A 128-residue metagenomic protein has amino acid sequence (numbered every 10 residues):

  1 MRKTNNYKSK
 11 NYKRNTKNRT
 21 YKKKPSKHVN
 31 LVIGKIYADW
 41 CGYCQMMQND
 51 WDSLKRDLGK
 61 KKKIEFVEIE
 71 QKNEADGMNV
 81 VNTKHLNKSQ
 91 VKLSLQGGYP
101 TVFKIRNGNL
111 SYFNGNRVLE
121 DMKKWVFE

Functional and structural regions predicted by a protein language model:
M1, M46-M47, M78, M122: Detector for methionine-enriched segments
M1-K27: Arg/Lys-rich, intrinsically disordered low-complexity tails that mediate electrostatic binding and condensation
K23-I64: Local sequence-structure signature of Cys/Sec-based thiol-disulfide redox active-site neighborhoods
K60-F127: Thioredoxin-like thiol-disulfide oxidoreductase module
